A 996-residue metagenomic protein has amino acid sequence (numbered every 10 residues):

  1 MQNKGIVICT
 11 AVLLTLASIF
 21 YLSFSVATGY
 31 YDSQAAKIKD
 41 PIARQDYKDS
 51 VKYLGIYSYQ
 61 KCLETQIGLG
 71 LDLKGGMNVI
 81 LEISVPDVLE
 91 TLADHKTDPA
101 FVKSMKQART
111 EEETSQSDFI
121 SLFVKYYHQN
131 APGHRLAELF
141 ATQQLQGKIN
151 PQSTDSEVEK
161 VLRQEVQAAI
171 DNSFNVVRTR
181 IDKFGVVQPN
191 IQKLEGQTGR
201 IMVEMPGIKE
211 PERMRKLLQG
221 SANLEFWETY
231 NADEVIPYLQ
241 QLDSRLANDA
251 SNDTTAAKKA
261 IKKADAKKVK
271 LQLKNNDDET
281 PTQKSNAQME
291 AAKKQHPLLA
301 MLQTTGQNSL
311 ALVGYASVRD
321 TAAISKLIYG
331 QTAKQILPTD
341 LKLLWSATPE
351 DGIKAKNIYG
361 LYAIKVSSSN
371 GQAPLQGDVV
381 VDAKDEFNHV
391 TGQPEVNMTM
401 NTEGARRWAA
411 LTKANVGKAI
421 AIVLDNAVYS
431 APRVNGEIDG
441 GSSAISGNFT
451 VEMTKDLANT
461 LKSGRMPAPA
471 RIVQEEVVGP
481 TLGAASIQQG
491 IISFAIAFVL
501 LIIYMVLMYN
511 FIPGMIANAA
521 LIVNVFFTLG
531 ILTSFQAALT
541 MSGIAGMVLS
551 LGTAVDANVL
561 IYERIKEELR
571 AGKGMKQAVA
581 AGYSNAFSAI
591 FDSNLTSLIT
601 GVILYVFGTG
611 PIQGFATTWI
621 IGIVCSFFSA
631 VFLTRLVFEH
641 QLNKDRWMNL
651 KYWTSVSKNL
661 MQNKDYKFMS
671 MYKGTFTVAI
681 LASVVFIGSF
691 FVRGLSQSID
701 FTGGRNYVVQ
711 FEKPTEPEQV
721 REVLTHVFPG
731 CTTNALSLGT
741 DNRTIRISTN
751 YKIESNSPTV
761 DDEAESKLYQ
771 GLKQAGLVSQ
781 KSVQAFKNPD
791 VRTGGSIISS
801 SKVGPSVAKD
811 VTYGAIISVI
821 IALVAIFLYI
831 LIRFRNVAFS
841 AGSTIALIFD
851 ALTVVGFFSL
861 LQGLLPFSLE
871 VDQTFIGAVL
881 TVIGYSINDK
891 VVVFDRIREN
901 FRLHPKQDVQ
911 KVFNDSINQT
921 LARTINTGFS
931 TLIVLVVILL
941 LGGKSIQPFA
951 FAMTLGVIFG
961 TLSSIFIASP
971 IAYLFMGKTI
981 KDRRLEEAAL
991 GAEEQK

Functional and structural regions predicted by a protein language model:
M1-Y21, V26-I67, D87-H128, S156 (+3 more regions): Interfacial helix-loop-helix hairpins and adjacent transmembrane helices of multi-pass alpha-helical membrane proteins
Q2-K4, V396-N397, N401-V416, I420-A421 (+5 more regions): Interfacial segments of transmembrane alpha-helices in multi-pass membrane proteins
I8, V523, G530-I531, E567-S588 (+3 more regions): Hydrophobic alpha-helical transmembrane segments of membrane transport and translocation systems, primarily multi-pass
V12-T15, G514-Q536, M547-A554, F615-A630 (+3 more regions): Small-residue-enriched core segments of transmembrane alpha-helices in multipass membrane transport and channel
L22-T28, D49, E64-G75, L81-D425 (+4 more regions): Non-transmembrane, solvent-exposed regions of membrane trafficking/translocation machinery
V177, T481-L501, T553, A571-T609 (+12 more regions): Pore- and gate-forming transmembrane helices of large, multi-pass membrane proteins
E204, G440-A444, E452-V499, K767 (+3 more regions): Juxtamembrane "pre-transmembrane" interface segments
L549-S593, E639-W647, S859, L865-T927 (+1 more regions): Cytosolic juxtamembrane regions of multi-pass inner-membrane proteins
